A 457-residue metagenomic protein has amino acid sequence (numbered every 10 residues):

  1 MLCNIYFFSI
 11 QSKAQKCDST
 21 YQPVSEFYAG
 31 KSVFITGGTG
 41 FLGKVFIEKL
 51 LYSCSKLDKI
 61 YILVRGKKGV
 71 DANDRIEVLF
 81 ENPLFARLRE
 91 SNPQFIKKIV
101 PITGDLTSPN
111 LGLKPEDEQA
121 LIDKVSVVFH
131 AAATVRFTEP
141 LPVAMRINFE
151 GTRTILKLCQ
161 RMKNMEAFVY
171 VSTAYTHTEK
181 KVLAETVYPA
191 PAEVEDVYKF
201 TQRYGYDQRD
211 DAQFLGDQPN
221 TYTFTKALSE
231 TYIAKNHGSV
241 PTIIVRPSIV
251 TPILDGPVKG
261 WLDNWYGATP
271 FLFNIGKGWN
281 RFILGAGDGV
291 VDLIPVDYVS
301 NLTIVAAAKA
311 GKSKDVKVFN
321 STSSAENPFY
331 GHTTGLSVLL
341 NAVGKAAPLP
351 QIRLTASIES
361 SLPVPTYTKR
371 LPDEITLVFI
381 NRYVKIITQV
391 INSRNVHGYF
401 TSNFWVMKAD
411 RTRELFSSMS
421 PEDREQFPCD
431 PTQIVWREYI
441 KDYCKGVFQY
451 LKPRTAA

Functional and structural regions predicted by a protein language model:
M1-T134, L141-V143, R153, M162-A167 (+3 more regions): N-terminal Rossmann/SDR dinucleotide-binding element
R87-E90, Q94, K98-P101, K180 (+6 more regions): Catalytic lobes of large eukaryotic enzymes
I122-D123, V127-A131, T138-R146, E150-F224 (+2 more regions): Conserved Rossmann-fold NAD(P)-dependent oxidoreductase catalytic core, especially the SDR/UDP-sugar
G151-T154, L228-S229, P295: Conserved cofactor-binding/catalytic machinery of classical short-chain dehydrogenase/reductase
R209-Q218, T242, P247-S248, P252-G256 (+4 more regions): A conserved pocket-lining segment of Rossmann-fold NAD(P)-dependent short-chain dehydrogenase/reductase
L215-Y222, G285-V291, R394-N403, D430: Active-site rim elements
A306-V396, E414-P431, Y439, G446 (+1 more regions): Mid/C-terminal beta-alpha module of Rossmann-like enzyme folds, strongest in SDR-family dehydrogenases/epimerases
